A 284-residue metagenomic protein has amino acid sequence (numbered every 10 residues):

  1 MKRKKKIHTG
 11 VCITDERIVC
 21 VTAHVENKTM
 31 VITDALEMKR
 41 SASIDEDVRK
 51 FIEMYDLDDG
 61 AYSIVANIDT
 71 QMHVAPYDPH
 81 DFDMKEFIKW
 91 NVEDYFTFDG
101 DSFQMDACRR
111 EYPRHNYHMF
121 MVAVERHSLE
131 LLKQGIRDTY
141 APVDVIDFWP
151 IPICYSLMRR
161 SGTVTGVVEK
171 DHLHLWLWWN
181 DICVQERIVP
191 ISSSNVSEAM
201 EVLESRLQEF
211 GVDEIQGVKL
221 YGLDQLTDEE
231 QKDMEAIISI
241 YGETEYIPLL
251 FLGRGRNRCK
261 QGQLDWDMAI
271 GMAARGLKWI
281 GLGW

Functional and structural regions predicted by a protein language model:
M1-K5, G281-W284: N-terminal positive-inside, membrane-proximal cytosolic segments immediately preceding the first
K2-R3, I7-T22, V31-A35, D58 (+1 more regions): Small-residue (GG/TT-enriched) beta-loop-alpha framework at ligand/catalytic clefts
N27-I52, I191-S193: Nucleic-acid-processing active sites and adjacent nucleic-acid-binding tracks, predominantly divalent metal-dependent
I44-R49, K85-I88, V196-S205: Well-ordered, non-membrane alpha-helical segments in soluble/globular domains
D56-T70, P142, V212-L226: Short glycine-rich phosphate-binding loop at a beta-alpha junction
I68-M119: Internal amphipathic helical hairpin motif
I215-E243: Glycine-rich phosphate-binding loops at beta-strand->alpha-helix junctions
E245-W284: Glycine-rich phosphate-binding/hydrolytic loop that grips phosphoryl groups
